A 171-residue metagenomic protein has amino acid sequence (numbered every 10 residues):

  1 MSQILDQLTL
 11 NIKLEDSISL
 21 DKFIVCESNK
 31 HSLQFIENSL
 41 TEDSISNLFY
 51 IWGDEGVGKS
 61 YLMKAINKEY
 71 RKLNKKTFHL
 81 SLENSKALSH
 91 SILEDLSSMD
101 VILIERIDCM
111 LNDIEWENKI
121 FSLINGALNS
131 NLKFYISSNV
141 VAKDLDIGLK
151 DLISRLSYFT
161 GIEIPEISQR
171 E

Functional and structural regions predicted by a protein language model:
M1-N38: A short, basic N-terminal segment
N38-S46: Phosphate-binding P-loop
I45-M63: Walker A/P-loop nucleotide-binding motif
S60-N74: P-loop NTPase Walker A phosphate-binding motif
K72-V101, M110: AAA+/P-loop NTPase substrate/partner-engagement loops
D95-K119, L123-G126, S130-N139: Conserved P-loop NTPase "ATPase switch" module shared by AAA+ and STAND
A142-S157: Short regulatory helix/loop adjacent to the ATP-binding pocket of P-loop NTPases
D144, F159-E171: Conserved AAA+ ATPase "SRH/arginine-finger" region at the nucleotide-binding site
